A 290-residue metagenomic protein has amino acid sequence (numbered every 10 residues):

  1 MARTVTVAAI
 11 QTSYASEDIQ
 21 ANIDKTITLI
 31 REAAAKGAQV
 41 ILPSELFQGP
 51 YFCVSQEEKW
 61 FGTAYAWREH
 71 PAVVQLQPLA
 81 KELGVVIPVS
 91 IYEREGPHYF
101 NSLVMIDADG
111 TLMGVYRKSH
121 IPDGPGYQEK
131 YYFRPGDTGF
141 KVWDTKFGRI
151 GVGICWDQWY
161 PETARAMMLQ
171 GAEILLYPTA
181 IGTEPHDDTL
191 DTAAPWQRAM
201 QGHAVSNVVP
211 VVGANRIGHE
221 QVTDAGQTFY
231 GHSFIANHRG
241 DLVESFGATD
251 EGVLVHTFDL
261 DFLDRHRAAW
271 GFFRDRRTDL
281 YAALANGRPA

Functional and structural regions predicted by a protein language model:
A2-A9: Extreme N-terminal starter segment of soluble prokaryotic enzymes
V7, N22, I30-K59, A80 (+7 more regions): Active-site beta-strand/loop signature of hydrolases that rely on acidic residues for catalysis
G49, Q56, V104, V115-P122 (+2 more regions): Short beta->alpha transition motifs characteristic of CBS
Q56-E69: A charged helix-plus-loop insertion that forms the helical arch/lid used to bind and gate nucleic-acid substrates
Y65-R68, P78, R94-G202, A269-W270: Active-site catalytic loop in hydrolytic enzyme cores
R68-V86, C155-V253: CN hydrolase (nitrilase-like) catalytic-core segments centered on the catalytic cysteine and neighboring Lys/Glu
V89-I91, S102-M105, K141, S233-I235 (+1 more regions): Short beta-strand scaffold segments in enzyme catalytic cores
D261-A290: A conserved C-terminal secondary-structure "cap"
